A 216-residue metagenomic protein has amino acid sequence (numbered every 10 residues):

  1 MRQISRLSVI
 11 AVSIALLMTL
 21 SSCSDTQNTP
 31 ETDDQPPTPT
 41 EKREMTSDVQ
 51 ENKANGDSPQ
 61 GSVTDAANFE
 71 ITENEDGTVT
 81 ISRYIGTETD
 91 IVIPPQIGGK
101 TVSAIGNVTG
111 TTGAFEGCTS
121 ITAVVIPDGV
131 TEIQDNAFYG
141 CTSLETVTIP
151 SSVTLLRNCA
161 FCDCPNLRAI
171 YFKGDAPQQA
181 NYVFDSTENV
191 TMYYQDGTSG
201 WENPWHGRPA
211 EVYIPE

Functional and structural regions predicted by a protein language model:
M1-I14, S24: Positively charged n-region of N-terminal signal peptides that target proteins for export
L7-I10, N68-G77, G86-A104, C118-E132 (+4 more regions): Structural signature of tandem-repeat unit edges
M18-S22: C-terminal motif of bacterial Sec signal peptides marking the signal peptidase cleavage site
S24, G207-E216: C-terminal capping region of solenoid repeat domains
S24-Q50, A54: Short, low-complexity, disordered segments immediately C-terminal to signal peptides in bacterial exported proteins
G106-A114: Signature of short aromatic-glycine-proline-rich micro-motifs recurring in repeat-based ectodomains
Y182-F184, T198-E211: Short, aromatic/basic amphipathic alpha-helical patches
